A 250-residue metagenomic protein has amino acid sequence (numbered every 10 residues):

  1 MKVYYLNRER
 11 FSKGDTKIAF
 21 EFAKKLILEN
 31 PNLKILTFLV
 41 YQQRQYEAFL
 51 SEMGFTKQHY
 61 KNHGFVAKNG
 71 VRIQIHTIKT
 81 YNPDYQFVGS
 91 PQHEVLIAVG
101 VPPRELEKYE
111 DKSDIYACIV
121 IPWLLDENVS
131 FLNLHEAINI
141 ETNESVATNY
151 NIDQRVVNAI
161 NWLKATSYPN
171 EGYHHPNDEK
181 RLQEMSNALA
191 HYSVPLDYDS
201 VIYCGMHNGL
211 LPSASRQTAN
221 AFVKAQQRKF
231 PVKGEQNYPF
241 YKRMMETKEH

Functional and structural regions predicted by a protein language model:
M1-H250: Short, flexible loop motifs at catalytic/binding sites
